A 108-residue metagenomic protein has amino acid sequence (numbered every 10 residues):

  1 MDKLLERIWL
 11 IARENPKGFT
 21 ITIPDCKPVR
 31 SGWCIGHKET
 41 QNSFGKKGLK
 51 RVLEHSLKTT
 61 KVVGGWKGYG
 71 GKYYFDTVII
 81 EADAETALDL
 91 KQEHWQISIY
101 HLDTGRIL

Functional and structural regions predicted by a protein language model:
M1-L108: Conserved, structured core segments of small domains
